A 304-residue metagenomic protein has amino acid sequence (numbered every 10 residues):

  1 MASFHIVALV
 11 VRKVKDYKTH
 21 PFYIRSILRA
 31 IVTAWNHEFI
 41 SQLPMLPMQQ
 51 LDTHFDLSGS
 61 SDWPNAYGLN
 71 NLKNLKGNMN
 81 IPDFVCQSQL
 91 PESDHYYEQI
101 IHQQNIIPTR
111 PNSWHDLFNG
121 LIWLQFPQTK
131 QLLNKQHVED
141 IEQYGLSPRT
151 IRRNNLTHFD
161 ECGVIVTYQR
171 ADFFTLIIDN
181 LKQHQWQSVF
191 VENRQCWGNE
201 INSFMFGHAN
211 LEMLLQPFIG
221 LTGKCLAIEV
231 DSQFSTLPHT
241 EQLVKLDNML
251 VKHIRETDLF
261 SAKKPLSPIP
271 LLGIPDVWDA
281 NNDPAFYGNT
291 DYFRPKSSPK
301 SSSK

Functional and structural regions predicted by a protein language model:
M1-K15: N-terminal amphipathic/basic-hydrophobic helices that include classical n-h-c signal peptides and signal-anchor
R12, Q99, R170-D172: Polyanionic, low-complexity segments and short acidic motifs
R12-I81: N-terminal ordered "arm"
E38-Q49, D116-Q128, T157-E161: Short, hydrophobic/amphipathic alpha-helical patches that form generic packing surfaces within helical domains
L75-F126: Long, hydrophobic/aromatic-enriched structural stretches that serve as scaffold segments
N78, S302-K304: Intrinsically disordered, low-complexity linkers and terminal tails enriched in Pro/Gly and often acidic or mixed-charge
Q131-Q143: Short, glycine/acidic-rich hinge or "gate" loops at secondary-structure transitions that mediate conformational
E142-S301: A contiguous, surface-oriented mixed alpha/beta subdomain in the mid-to-C-terminal portion of proteins that forms
